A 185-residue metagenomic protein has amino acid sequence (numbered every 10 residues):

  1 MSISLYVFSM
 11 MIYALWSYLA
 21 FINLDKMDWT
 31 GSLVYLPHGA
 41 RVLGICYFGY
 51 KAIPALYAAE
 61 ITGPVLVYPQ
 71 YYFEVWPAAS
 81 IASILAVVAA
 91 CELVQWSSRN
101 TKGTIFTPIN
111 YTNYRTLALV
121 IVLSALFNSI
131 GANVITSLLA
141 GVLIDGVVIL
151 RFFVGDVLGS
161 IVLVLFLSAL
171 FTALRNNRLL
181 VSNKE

Functional and structural regions predicted by a protein language model:
S2, A14, Y18-I45, Y68-N183: Membrane-embedded alpha-helical hairpins and interfacial helices in multi-pass inner-membrane proteins
S4-I12: The first (N-terminal) embedded transmembrane alpha-helix
I53-G63: Central hydrophobic cores of alpha-helical transmembrane segments in multi-pass integral membrane proteins
